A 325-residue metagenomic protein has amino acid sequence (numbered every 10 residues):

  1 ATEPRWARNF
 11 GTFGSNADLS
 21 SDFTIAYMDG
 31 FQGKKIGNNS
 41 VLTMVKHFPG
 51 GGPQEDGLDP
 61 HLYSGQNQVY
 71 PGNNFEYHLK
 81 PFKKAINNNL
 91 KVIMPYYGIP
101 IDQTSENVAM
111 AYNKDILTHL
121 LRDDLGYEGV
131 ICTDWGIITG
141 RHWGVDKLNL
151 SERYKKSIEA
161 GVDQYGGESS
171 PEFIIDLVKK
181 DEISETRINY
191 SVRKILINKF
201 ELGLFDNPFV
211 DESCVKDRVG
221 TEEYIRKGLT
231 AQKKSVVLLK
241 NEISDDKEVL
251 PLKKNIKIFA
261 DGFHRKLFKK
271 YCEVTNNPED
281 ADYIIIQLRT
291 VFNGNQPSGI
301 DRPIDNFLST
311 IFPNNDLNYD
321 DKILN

Functional and structural regions predicted by a protein language model:
A1-N325: Glycoside hydrolase catalytic-domain context in secreted enzymes
